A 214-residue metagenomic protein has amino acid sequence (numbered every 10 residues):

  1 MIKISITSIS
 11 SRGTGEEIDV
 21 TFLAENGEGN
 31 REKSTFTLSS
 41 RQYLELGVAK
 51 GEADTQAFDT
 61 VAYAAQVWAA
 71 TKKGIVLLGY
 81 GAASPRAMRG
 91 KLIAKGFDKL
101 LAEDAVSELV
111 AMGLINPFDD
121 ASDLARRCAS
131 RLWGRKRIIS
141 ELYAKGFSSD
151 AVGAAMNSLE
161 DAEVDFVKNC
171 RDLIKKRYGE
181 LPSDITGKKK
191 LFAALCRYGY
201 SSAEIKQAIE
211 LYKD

Functional and structural regions predicted by a protein language model:
M1-D214: An alpha-helical, amphipathic repeat domain used for nucleic-acid recognition, typified by the mTERF helical solenoid
